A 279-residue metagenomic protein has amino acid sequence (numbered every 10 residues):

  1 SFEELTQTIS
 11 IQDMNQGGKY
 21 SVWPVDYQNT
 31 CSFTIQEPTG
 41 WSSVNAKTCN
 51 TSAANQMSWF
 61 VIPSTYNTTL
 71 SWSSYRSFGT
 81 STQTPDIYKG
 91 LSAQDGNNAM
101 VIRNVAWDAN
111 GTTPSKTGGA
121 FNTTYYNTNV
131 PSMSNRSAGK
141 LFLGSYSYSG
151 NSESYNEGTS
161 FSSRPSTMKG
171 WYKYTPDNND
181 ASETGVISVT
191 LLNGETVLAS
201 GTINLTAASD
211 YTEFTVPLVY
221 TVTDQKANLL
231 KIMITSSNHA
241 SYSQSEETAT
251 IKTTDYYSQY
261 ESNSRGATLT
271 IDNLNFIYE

Functional and structural regions predicted by a protein language model:
S1-T167, T184-T215, A227-E279: Aromatic (Trp/Tyr/Phe) and Gly/Pro-enriched flexible surface segments
R164-P176: A short beta-strand element within beta-rich, extracytoplasmic domains of secreted/secretory-pathway proteins
K173, T215-V222: Short, hydrophobic beta-strand segments
N179-E183: Short loop/turn motifs that connect adjacent beta-strands in outer-membrane beta-barrel proteins
